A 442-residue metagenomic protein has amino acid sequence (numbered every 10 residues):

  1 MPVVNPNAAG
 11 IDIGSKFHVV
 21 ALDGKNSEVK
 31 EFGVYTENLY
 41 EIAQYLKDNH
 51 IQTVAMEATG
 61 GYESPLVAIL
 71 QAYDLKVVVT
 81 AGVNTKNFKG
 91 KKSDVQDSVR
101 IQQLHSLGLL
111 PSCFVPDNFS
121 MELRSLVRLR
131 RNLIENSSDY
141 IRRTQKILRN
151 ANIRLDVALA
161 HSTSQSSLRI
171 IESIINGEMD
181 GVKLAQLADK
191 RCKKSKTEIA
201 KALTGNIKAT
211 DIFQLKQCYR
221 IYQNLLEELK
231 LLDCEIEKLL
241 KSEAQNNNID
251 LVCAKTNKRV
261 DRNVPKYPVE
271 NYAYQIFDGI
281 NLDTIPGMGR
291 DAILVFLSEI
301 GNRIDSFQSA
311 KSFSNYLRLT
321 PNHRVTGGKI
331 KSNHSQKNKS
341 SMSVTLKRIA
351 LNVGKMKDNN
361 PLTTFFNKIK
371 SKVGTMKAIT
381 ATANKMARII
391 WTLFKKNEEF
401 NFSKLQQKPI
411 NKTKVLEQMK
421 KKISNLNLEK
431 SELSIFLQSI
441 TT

Functional and structural regions predicted by a protein language model:
M1-T442: A detector of single, family-specific signature residues that are central to catalytic or substrate-handling motifs
